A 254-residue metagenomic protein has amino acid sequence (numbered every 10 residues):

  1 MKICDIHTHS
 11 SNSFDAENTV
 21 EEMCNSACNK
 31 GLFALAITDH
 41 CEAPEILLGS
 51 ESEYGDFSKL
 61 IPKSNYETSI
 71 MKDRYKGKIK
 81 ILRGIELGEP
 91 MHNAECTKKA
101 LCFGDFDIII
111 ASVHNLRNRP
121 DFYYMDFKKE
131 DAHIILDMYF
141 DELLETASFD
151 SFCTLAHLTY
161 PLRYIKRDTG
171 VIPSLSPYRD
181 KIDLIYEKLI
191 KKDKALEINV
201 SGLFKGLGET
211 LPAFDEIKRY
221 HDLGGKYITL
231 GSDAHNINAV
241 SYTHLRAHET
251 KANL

Functional and structural regions predicted by a protein language model:
M1-D15, L82, L116, I182-F204: Mobile, glycine- and charge-enriched loop segments and immediately flanking short secondary-structure elements within
M1-L87, M91, A100-F103, Y164-K166 (+3 more regions): An N-terminally biased module of ancient metal coordination in phosphate/nucleic-acid-related enzymes
I3-D5, A34, K80-L82, I108-I110 (+3 more regions): Structural preference for beta-strand elements that scaffold enzyme active sites
T19-V20, I172-I182, T210-E216: Charged helix-capping and loop-helix junction motifs
F57-K191: Extended substrate/RNA-proximal surfaces in nucleic-acid metabolism proteins
Y186-L230: Glycine/small-residue-rich hydrophobic helix-like segments
T243-A252: Conserved small/polar residues in nucleotide/adenosyl-binding loops
